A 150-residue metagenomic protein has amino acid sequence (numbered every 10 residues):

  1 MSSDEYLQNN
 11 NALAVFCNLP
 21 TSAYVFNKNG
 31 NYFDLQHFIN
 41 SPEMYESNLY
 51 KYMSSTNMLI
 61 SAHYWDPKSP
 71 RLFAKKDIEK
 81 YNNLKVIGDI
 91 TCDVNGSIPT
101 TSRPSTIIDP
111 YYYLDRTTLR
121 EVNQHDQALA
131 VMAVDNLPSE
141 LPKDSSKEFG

Functional and structural regions predicted by a protein language model:
M1-K68: Dinucleotide-binding/catalytic capping subdomain of oxidoreductase cores
N18-N29, L84-I98: Charged, low-complexity, helix/coiled-coil-prone segments
Y45, Y52, F73-A74, F149: General structural feature for long, well-ordered alpha-helical segments within catalytic domains of soluble enzymes
M58, P67, K85-V86, M132: Feature representing long, continuous alpha-helical segments
W65-F73, I98-P99: Glycine/threonine-rich flexible loop motifs
F73, D77, S105-I107: Residue-level signature of transmembrane alpha-helix interfaces in integral membrane proteins
I78-N83: Short, conserved loop/helix-junction motifs that constitute active-site signature segments in enzyme catalytic cores
V86, T91-G150: Adenosine-phosphate binding glycine-rich loop
